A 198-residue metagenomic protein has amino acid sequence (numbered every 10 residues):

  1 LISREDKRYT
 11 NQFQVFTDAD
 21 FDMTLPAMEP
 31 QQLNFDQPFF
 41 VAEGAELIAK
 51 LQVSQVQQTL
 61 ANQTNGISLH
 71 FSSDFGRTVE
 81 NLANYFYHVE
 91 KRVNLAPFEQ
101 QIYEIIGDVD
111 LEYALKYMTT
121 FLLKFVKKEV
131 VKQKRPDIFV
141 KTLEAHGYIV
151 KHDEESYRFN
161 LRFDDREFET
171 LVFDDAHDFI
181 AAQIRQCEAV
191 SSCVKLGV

Functional and structural regions predicted by a protein language model:
I2-V198: Non-catalytic recognition/regulatory regions in large multidomain proteins
